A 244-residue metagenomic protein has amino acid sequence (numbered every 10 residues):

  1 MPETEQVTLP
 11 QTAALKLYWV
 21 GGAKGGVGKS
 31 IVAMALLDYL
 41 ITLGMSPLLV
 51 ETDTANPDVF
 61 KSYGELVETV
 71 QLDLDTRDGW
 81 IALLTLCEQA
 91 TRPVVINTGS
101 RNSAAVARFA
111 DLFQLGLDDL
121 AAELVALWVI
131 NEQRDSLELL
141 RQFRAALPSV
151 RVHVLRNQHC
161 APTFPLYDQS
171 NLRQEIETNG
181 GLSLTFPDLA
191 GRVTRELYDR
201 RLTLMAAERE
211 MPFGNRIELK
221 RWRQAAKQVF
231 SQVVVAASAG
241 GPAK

Functional and structural regions predicted by a protein language model:
P2-Q11: Pre-Walker A adenine-sensing motif
P10-W19, A33-A35, T42-Q114, A121-E123: Nucleotide-state-sensitive switch-loop elements of NTP-binding domains
G22: Glycine-rich His-Gly loop
G25-G26: Walker A (P-loop) phosphate-binding loop of P-loop NTPases
K29: Conserved lysine of the Walker
G79-A82, A105-R108, L112, N171 (+3 more regions): Exposed alpha-helical structural elements
R101-E196: Conserved catalytic-core segment of NTP-binding enzymes
L197-K244: NTP-binding/hydrolysis catalytic cores, primarily Walker-type P-loop NTPases
